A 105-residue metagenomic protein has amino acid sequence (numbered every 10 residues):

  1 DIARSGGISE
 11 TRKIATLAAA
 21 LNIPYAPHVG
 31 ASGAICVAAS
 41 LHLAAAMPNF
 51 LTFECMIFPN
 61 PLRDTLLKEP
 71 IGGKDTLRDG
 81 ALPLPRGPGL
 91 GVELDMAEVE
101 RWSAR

Functional and structural regions predicted by a protein language model:
D1-A81: Shared catalytic-loop signature of beta/alpha-barrel
R63, L67-R105: C-terminal extensions of enzymes
